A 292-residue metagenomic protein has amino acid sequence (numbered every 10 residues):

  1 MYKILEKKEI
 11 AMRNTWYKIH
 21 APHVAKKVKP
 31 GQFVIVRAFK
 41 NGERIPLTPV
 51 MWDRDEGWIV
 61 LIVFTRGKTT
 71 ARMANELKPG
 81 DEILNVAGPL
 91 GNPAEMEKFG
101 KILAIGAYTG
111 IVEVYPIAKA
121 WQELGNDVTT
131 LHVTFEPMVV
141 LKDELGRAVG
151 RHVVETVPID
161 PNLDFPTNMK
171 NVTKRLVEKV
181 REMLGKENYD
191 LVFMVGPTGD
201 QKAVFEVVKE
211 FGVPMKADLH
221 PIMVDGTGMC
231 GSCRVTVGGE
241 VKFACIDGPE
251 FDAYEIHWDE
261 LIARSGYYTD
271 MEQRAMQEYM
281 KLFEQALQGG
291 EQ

Functional and structural regions predicted by a protein language model:
M1-P79: Ferredoxin-reductase
A21, P158, D247: Active-site donor-binding loop signature of nucleotide-sugar glycosyltransferases
V36, N85-V86, V235: A generic structural signal for residues embedded in beta-strands
N41-V50, L90-G100, C245: Short, Lys/Arg- and Gly-enriched loop/turn segments at beta-strand edges
R72-V224: FNR/FR-type flavoprotein reductase catalytic core
T198, H220-E250: Local cysteine-cluster metal-coordination motifs and their immediate loop/turn environment, predominantly Fe-S cluster
F243-D247, F251-Q292: Short Fe-S-cluster ligation motifs
